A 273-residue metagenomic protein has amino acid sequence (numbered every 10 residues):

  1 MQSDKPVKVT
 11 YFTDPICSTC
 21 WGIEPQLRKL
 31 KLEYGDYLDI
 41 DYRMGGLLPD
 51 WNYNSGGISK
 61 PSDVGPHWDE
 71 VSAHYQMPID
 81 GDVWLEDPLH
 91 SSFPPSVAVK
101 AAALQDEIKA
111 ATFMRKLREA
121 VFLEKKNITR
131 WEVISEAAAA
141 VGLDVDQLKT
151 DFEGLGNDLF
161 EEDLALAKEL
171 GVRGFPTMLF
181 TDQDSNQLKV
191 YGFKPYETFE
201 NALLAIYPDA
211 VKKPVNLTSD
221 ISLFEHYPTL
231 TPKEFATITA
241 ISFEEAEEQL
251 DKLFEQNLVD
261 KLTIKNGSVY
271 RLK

Functional and structural regions predicted by a protein language model:
D4-S18, E24-L27, I40-R43: Short active-site neighborhood of thiol/selenol oxidoreductases, capturing the structured segment around
K5, D36-L38, N186: Residue-level signal for beta-strand positions within conserved beta-sheet cores that form or flank
F12, G56, V83, A102 (+2 more regions): Residue-level detector of alpha-helix boundaries and kinks
D14, G45-L47, Q183: An acidic- and aromatic-residue-enriched active-site/binding cleft used to recognize and process polar
E24-K125, R130, P232: Structural alpha/beta surface segment adjacent to cysteine/selenocysteine redox centers across thiol/disulfide enzymes
E24-L30, A120-N266, R271-K273: C-terminal cap of thioredoxin/glutaredoxin-like
